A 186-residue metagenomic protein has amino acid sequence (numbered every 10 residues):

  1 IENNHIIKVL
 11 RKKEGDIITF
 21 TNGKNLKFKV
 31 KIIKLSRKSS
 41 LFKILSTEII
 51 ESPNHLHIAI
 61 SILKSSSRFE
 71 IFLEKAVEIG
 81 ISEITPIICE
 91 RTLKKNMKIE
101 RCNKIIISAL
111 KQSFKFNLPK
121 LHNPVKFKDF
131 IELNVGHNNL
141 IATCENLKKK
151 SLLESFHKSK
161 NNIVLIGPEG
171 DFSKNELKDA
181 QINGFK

Functional and structural regions predicted by a protein language model:
I1-I49, E100: N-terminal positively charged helical leader segments and presequences
E14-D16, L26-F28, K38-S40, S52-L56 (+3 more regions): A generic structural signal for short beta-strands and their flanking turns/coil linkers
I50-L140: RNA substrate-binding interface of SAM-dependent RNA methyltransferases
F130-V135, L152-K158: Short amphipathic alpha-helix with an adjacent loop that forms part of the alpha/beta core around
A142-L147: Classical nucleotidyltransferase
F156-K186: A glycine-rich beta-strand to alpha-helix segment that forms a phosphate/ribose-binding loop at ligand/cofactor sites
